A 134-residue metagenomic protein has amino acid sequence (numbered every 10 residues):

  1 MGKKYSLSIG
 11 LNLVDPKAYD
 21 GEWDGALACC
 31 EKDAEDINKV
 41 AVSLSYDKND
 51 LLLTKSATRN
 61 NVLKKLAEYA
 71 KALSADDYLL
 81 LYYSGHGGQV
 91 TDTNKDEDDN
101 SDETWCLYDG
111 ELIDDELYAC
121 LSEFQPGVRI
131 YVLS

Functional and structural regions predicted by a protein language model:
M1-D99, G127: Boundary/activation segment at the start of structured domains
S6, E97, E103-S134: Catalytic cores of nucleophile-dependent amide-cleaving enzymes
